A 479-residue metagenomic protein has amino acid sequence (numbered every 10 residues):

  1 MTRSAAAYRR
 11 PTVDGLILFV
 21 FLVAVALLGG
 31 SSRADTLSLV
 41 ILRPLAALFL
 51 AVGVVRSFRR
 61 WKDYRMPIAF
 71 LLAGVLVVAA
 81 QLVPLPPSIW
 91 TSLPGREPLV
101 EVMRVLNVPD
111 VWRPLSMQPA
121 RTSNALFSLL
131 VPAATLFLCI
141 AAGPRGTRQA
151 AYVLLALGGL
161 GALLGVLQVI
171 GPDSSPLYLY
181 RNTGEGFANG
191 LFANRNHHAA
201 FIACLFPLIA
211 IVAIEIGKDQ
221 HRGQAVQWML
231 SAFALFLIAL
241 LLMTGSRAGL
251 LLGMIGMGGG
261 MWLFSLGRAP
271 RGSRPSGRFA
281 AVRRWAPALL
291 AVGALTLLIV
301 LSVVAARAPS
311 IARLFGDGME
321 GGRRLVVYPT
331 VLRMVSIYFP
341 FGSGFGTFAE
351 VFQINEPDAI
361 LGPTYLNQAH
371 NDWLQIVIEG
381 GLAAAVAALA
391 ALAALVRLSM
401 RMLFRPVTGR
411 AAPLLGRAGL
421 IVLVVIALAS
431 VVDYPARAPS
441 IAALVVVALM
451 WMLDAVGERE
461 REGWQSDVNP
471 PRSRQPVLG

Functional and structural regions predicted by a protein language model:
T2-G29, R43-V52, V75, L82 (+4 more regions): Alpha-helical transmembrane segments of multi-pass inner-membrane proteins
L27-V40, V55-K62: Short, hydrophobic transmembrane alpha-helix segments
L28, M103-P119, L179-L191, L325-V326 (+1 more regions): Juxtamembrane membrane-water interface segments that cap and precede transmembrane helices
V54-Y64, A79-G95, L106-L115, D173 (+2 more regions): Transmembrane alpha-helix boundary signature
G74-V78, L82-V105, L167-Y178, V303-T347: Aromatic-rich transmembrane-lumenal/periplasmic boundary elements in polytopic membrane proteins
Q81, N194, L325-N367, I376 (+1 more regions): TM-adjacent membrane-interface loops and short helices in multi-pass inner/ER membrane proteins
L177-Y180, E350-H370, S399, P413 (+1 more regions): Flexible glycine/proline-rich, aromatic-decorated loop/lid segments
R461-Q475: Intrinsically disordered or compositionally simple regulatory linkers and C-terminal tails in signal-transduction
